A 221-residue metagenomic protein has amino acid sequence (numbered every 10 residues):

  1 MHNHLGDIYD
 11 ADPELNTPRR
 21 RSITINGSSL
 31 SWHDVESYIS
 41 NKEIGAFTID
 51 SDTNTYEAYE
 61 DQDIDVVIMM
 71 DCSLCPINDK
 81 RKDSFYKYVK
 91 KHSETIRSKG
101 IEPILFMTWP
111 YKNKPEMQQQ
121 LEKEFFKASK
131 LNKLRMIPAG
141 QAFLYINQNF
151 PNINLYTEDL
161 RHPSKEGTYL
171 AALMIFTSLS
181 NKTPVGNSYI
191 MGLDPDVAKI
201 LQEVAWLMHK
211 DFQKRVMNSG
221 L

Functional and structural regions predicted by a protein language model:
M1-K82: Conserved SGNH/GDSL esterase-like catalytic core that processes O-acyl groups on lipids and polysaccharides
H2-G6, Y86-V89, S93, E122 (+2 more regions): Extracytoplasmic/secreted envelope proteins and their assembly/folding machinery, especially bacterial periplasmic
L15, R21, D34-Y56, Q118-K127 (+3 more regions): A broadly tuned preference for mixed-charge, low-complexity surface segments
T17-S22, I101-T108, M136-G140, T183-I190: Surface-exposed patches in mature extracellular/periplasmic domains of secreted proteins
D52-K165, T177: Alpha-helical cap/lid subdomain in secreted, periplasmic, or secretory-pathway luminal O-acyl-processing enzymes
H162, L173-L221: Conserved catalytic region of serine esterases and O-acyltransferases that act on ester linkages in lipids
T168: Active-site oxyanion/phosphate-handling segment shared across diverse enzymes
